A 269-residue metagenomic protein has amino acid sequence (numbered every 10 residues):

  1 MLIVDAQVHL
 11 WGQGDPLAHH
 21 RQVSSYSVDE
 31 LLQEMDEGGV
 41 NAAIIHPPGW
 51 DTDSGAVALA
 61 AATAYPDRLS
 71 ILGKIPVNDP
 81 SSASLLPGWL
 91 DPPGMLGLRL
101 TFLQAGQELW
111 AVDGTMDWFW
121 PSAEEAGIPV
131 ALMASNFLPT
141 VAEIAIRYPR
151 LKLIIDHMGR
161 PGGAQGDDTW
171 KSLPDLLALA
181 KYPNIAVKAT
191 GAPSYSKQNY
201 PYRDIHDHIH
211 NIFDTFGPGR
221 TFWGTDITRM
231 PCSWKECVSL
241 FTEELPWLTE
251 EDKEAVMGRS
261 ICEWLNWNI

Functional and structural regions predicted by a protein language model:
M1-L17: Replace "His-x-His-based motif
M1-L2, S24-A42, H210-N211, F216-F222 (+1 more regions): Mid-to-C-terminal alpha-helical segments outside catalytic/metal-binding sites
I3-V8, A43-H46, I71-G73, L96-L100 (+4 more regions): Hydrophobic faces of well-ordered beta-strands that scaffold small-molecule active sites in alpha/beta enzyme cores
Q7, M35, A58, L98 (+6 more regions): Conserved, mostly hydrophobic/aromatic
A18-H46, D51-S54, L59-A64: Alpha-helical scaffold segments that flank or form the walls of functional sites
V23-E34, D79-L90, K171-S172: Short, acidic/polar
T52-N136, E143, K188-A192, R203: Active-site gating/metal-coordination segments in enzymes
L109-W223: Catalytic pocket-lining loop regions of alpha/beta-barrel enzymes, especially the amidohydrolase/enolase/GH5 lineages
